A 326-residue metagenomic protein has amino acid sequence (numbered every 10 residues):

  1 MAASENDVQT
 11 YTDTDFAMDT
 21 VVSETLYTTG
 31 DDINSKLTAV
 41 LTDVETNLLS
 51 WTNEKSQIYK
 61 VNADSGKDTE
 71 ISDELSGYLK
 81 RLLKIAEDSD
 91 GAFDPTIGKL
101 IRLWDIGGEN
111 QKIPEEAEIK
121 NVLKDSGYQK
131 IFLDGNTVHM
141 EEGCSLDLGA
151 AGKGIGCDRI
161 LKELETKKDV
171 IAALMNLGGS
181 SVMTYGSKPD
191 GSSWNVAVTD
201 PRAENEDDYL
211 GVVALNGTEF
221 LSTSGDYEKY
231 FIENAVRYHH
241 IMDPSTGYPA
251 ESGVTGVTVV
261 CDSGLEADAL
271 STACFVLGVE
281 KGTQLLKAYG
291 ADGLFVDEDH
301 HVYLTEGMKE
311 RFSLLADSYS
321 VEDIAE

Functional and structural regions predicted by a protein language model:
M1-E326: Mature catalytic core of soluble alpha/beta enzymes
